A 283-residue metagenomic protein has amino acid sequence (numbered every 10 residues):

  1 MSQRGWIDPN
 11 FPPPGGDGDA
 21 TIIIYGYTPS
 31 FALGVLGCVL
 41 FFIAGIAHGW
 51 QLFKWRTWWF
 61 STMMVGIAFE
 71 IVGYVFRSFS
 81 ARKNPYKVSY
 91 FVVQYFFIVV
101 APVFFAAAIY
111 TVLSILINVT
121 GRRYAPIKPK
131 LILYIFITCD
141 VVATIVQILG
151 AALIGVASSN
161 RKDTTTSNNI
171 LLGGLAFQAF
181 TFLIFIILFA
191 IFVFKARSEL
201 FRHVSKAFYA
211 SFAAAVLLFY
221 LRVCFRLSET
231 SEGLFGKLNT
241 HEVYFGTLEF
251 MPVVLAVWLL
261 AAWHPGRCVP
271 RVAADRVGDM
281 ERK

Functional and structural regions predicted by a protein language model:
M1-P102, N118, Y124-K130: Membrane-proximal first intracellular loop
M1-P9, F194, W263-K283: Intrinsically disordered, low-complexity terminal tails of fungal membrane proteins
I22, A157-T165, L234-F235: Membrane-interface helix termini and inter-helical loops of multi-pass transporters
P29, V35-F42, W58-M64, Y86 (+6 more regions): Amphipathic alpha-helical protein-protein interaction segments
F42-G49, Y74, V99-A125, V141-G155 (+3 more regions): Cytoplasm-facing ends of alpha-helical transmembrane segments in multi-pass membrane proteins
I43-V65, I109-V141, F189-L217, G266-V277: Helix-loop boundary elements of multi-pass alpha-helical membrane proteins
E70-N84, Q147-S158, F189, F219-G233: Helix-to-loop junction signature of class
F91-V103, Q147, T165-F182, S205-H264: Extracellular loop 3-seventh transmembrane helix
